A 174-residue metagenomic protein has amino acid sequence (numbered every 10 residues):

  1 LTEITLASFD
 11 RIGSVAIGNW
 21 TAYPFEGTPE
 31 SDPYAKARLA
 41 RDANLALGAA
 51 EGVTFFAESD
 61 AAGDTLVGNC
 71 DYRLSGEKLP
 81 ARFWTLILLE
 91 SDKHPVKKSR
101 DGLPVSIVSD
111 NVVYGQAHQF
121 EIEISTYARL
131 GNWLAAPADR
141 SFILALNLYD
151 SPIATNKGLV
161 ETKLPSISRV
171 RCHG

Functional and structural regions predicted by a protein language model:
L1-G174: A compositional/structural signature for long, glycine/proline-rich flexible linkers and loops on extracytoplasmic
